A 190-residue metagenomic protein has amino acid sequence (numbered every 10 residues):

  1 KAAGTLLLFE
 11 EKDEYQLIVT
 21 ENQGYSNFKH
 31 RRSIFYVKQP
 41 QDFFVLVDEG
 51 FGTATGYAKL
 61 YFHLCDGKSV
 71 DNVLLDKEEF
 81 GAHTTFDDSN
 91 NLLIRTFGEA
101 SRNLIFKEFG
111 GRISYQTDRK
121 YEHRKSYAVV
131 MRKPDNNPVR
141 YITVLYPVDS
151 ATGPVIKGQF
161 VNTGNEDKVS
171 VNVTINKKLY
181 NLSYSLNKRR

Functional and structural regions predicted by a protein language model:
K1-R190: CBM-like, beta-strand-rich accessory domains located in the C-terminal region of large, secreted polysaccharide-active
